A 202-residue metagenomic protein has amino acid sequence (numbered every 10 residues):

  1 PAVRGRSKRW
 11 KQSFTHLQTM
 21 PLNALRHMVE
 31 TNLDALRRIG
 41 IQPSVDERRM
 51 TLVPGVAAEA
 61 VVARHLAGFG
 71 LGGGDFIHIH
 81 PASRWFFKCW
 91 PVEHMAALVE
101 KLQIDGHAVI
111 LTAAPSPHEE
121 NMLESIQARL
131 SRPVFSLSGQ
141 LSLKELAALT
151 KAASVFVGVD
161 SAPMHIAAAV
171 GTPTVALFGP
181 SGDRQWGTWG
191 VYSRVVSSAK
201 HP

Functional and structural regions predicted by a protein language model:
P1-P202: Catalytic machinery of carbohydrate-active enzymes, primarily nucleotide-sugar-dependent glycosyltransferases
